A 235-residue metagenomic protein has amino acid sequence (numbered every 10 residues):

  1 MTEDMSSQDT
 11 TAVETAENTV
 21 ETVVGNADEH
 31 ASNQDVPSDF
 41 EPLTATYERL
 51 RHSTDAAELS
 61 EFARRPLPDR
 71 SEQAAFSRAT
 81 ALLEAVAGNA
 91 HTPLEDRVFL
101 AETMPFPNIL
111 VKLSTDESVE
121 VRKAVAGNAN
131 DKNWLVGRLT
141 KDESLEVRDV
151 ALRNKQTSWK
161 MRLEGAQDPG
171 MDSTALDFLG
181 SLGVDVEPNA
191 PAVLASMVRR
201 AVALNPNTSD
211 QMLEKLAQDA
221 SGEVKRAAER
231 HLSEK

Functional and structural regions predicted by a protein language model:
T2-K235: Alpha-helical scaffold segments
